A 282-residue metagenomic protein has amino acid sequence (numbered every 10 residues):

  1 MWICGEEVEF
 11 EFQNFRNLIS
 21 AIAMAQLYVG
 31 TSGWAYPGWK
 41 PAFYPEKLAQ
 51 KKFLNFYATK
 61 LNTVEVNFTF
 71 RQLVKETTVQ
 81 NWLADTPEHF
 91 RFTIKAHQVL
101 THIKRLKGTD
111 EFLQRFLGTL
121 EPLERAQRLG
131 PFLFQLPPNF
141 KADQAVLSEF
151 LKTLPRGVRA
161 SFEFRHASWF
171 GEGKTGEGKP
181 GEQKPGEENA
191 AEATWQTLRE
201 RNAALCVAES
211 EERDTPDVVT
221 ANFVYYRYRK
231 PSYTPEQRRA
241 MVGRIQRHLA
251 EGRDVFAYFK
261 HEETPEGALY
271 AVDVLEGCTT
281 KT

Functional and structural regions predicted by a protein language model:
E6-E11, A21-A23: Acidic, Ala/Val/Gly-enriched low-complexity intrinsically disordered segments
F15, I19-T282: Residues lining hydrophobic/aromatic ligand-binding pockets adjacent to catalytic sites
